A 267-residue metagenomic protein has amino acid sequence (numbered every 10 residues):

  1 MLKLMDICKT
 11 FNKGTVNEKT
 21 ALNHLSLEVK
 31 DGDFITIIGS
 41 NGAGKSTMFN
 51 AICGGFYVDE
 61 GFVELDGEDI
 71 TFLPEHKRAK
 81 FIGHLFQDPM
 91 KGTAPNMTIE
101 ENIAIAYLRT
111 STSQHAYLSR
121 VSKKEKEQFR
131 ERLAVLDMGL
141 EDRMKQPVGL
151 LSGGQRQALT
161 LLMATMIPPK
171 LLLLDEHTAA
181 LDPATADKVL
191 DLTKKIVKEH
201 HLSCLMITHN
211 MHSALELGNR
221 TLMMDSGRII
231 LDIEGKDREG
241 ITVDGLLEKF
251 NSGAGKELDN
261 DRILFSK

Functional and structural regions predicted by a protein language model:
M1, T10-H24, P74: A short, flexible loop at the N-terminus of ABC-type nucleotide-binding domains that lies
I38-S40: The feature captures the beta-strand-to-loop junction immediately N-terminal to the Walker
C53: Helix-to-loop junction immediately C-terminal to a conserved catalytic motif
G61-D69, L231-I233: Conserved ABC transporter NBD signature motif
D69-G83, K91, H115-S122, E239-D244: ABC ATPase NBD coupling module
M166-K170: A short, proline-enriched helix->beta-strand linker immediately N-terminal to the Walker B motif in ABC-type P-loop
T208-H209: H-loop/switch region of ABC-family ATPase nucleotide-binding domains
E239-K267: ABC ATPase nucleotide-binding domains
